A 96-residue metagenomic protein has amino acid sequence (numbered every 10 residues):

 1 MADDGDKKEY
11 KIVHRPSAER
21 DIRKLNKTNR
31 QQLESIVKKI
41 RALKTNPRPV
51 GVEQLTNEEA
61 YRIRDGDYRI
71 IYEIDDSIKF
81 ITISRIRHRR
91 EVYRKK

Functional and structural regions predicted by a protein language model:
M1-K11, R23, R30-L33, D65 (+1 more regions): Enriched for short, Lys/Arg-rich terminal
K11, I22-L25, V52, A60: Short basic coil micro-motifs at the edges of alpha-helical modules that engage polyanionic partners
E19, P49, R89-R90: Alpha-helix N-cap/helix-start and coil->helix boundary motif
D21-A42, N46-P47: Short, contiguous, helix-prone interaction/anchoring segments in small proteins
K38-I63: A short, surface-exposed loop/turn module that caps and links secondary-structure elements
